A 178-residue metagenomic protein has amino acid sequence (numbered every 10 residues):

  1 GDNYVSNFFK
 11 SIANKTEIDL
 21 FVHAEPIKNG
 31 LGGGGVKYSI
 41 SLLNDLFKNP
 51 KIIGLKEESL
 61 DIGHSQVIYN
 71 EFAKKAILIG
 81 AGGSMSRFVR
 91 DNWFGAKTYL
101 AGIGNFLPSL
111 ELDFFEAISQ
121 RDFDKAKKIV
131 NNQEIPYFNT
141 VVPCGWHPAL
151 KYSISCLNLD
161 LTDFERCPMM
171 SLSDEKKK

Functional and structural regions predicted by a protein language model:
G1-N3, S119, E165-C167: Glycine-rich tight-turn/loop motif centered on a GG-T
D2-K10, V36-S41: Charged helix-capping and loop-helix junction motifs
S6, A76-I77, N158: Helix-coil boundary/capping segments in enzymes
K15-I18, A24-E134, F138-C144: Catalytic alpha/beta core domains of metabolic enzymes, predominantly
V36, M170-S171: Helix-turn-helix-type domain boundary/helix-start signal
W93, E134-M169: Conserved short secondary-structure transition element at the edge of the structured enzyme core that lines
S171-K178: Tryptophan-rich aromatic "cage" segments
